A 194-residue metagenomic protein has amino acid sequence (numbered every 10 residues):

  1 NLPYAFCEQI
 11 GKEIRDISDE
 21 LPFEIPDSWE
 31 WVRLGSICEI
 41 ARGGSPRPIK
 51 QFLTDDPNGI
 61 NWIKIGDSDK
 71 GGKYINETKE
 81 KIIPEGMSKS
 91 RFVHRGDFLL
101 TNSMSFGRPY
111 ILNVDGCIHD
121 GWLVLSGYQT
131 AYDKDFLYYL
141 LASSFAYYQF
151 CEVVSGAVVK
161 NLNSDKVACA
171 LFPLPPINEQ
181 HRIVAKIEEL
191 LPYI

Functional and structural regions predicted by a protein language model:
N1-F6, I187-I194: Short amphipathic coiled-coil heptad-repeat segments
E8, I14-E20, G35-F52, G66-R95 (+1 more regions): Sequence-specific dsDNA recognition surfaces
R15-S45, P173, I177-V184, P192-I194: Non-catalytic DNA-recognition/assembly elements of restriction-modification systems
W31, K70-G72, G107-P109, P192-Y193: Flexible loop/turn segments at secondary-structure boundaries
I40-G44, R108, F150-E152, G156 (+1 more regions): Conserved helix-loop functional segments at active or binding sites
K64-G66, E77-S144, V153-V154, N163: A short beta-sheet element
